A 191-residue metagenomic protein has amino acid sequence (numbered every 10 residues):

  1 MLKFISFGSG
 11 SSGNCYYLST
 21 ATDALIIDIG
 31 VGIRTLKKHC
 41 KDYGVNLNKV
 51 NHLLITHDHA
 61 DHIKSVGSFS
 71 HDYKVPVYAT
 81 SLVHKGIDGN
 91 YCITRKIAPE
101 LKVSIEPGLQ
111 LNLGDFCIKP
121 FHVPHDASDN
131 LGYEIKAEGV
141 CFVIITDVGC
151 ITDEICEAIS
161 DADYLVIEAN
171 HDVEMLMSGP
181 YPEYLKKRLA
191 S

Functional and structural regions predicted by a protein language model:
M1-Y43, L131-D147, Y164: Conserved beta-strand hairpin/beta-sheet module of binuclear metal-dependent hydrolase folds, prominently
I5-Y16, T56-V66, S70-H71, V77 (+2 more regions): Structured catalytic core of nucleotide-sugar glycosyltransferases
I27-G30, V50-D58, Y78-S81, V143-D147 (+1 more regions): Active-site neighborhood of phospho(di)ester-bond hydrolases with catalytic His/Asp-centered motifs
R34-T80: Active-site metal-binding motif and surrounding structural segment of the metallo-beta-lactamase
V50, P99, A162-D163: Short, well-ordered alpha-helix to beta-strand connector turns
S81-G132, A137-G139: Metallo-beta-lactamase
I144-C156: Active-site glycine- and acidic-residue-rich loops that bind and position anionic ligands or nucleotide-like cofactors
D153-S191: Cap/insert and terminal regions of metallo-dependent hydrolase folds
